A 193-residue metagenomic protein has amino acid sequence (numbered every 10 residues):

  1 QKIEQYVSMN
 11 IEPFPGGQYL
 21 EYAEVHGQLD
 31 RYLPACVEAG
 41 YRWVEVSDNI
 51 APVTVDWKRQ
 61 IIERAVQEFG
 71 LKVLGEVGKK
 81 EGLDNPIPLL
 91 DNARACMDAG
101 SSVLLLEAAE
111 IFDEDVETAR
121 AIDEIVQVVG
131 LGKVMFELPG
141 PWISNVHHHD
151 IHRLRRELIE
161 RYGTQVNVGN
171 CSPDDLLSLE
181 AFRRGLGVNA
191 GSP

Functional and structural regions predicted by a protein language model:
Q1-S8, Y22-Y32, D48-L71, L83-I87 (+3 more regions): Active-site-adjacent beta->alpha loops and helix N-cap segments on the catalytic face of soluble alpha/beta enzymes
M9, F69, A99, G130-G132 (+1 more regions): Helix C-cap/helix->beta junction micro-motif
I11-G17, V44-V46, V73-V77, M97 (+3 more regions): Hydrophobic faces of well-ordered beta-strands that scaffold small-molecule active sites in alpha/beta enzyme cores
Y19-E21, K80, L138-I143: Short beta-alpha junction loops
C36, G100: Conserved, mostly hydrophobic/aromatic
V129-P193: C-terminal alpha-helical cap/extension of soluble enzyme domains
